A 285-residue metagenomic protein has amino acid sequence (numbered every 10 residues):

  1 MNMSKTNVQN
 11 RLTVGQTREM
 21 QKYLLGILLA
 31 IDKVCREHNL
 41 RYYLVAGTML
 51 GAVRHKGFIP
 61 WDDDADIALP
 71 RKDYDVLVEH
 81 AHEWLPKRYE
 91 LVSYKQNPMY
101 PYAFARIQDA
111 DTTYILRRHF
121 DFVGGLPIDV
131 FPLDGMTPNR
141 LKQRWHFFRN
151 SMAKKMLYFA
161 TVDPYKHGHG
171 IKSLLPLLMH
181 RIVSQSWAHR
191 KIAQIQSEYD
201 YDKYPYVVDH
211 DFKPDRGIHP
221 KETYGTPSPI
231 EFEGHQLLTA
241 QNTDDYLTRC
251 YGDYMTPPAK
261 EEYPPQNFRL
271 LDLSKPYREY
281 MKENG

Functional and structural regions predicted by a protein language model:
S4-H38, V78-P138, Y158-G168, K172-C250 (+1 more regions): Conserved catalytic core of two-metal-ion nucleotidyltransferases
D32-A65, L69, Y74, E222 (+1 more regions): Active-site nucleotide-donor binding segment shared across nucleotidyl transfer reactions
R140-W145: A short secondary-structure junction signal
R149: Short, His- and charge-rich active-site/binding loops that engage polyanionic ligands
M152-A153: A contiguous, mid-domain pocket- or channel-lining segment that forms the substrate-recognition surface
